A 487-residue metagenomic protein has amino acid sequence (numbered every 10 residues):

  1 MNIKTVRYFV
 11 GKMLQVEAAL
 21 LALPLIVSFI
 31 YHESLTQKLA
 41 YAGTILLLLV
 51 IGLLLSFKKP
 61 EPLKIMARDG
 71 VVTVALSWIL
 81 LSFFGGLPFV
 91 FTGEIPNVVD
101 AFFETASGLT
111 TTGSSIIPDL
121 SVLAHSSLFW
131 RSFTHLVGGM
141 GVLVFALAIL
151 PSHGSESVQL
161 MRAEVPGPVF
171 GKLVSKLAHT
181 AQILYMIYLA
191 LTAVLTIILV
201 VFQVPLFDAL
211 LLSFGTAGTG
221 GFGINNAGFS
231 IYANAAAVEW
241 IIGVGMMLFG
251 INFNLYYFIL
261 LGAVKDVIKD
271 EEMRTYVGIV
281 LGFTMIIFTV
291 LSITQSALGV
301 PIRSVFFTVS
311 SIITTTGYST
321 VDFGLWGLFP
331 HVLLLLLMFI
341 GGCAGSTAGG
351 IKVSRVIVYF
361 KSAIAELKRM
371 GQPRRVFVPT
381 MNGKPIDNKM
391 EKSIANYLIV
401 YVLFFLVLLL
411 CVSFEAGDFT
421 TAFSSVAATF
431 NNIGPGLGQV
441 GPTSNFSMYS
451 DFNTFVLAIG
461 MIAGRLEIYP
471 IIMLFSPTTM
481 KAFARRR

Functional and structural regions predicted by a protein language model:
M1-R487: Membrane-proximal intracellular helices of multi-pass ion channels
